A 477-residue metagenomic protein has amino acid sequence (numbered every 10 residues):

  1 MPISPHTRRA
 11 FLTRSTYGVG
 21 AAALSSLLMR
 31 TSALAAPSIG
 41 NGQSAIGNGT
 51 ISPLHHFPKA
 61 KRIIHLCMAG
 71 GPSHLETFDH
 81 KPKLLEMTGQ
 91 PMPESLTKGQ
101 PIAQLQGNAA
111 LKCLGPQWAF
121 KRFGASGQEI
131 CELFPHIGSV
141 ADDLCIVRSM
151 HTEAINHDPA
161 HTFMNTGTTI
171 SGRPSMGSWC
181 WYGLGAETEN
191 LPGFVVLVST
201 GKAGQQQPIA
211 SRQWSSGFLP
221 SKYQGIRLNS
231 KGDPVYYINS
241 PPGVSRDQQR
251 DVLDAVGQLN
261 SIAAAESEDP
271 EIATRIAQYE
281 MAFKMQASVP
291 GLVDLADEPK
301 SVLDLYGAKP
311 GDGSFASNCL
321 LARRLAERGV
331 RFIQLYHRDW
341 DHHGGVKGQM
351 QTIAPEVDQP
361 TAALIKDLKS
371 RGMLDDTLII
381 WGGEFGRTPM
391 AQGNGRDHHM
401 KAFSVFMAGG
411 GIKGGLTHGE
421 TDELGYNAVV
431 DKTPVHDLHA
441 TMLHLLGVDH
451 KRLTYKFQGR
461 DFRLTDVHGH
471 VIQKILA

Functional and structural regions predicted by a protein language model:
M1-A477: Ligand-binding pockets and gating/stacking loops
